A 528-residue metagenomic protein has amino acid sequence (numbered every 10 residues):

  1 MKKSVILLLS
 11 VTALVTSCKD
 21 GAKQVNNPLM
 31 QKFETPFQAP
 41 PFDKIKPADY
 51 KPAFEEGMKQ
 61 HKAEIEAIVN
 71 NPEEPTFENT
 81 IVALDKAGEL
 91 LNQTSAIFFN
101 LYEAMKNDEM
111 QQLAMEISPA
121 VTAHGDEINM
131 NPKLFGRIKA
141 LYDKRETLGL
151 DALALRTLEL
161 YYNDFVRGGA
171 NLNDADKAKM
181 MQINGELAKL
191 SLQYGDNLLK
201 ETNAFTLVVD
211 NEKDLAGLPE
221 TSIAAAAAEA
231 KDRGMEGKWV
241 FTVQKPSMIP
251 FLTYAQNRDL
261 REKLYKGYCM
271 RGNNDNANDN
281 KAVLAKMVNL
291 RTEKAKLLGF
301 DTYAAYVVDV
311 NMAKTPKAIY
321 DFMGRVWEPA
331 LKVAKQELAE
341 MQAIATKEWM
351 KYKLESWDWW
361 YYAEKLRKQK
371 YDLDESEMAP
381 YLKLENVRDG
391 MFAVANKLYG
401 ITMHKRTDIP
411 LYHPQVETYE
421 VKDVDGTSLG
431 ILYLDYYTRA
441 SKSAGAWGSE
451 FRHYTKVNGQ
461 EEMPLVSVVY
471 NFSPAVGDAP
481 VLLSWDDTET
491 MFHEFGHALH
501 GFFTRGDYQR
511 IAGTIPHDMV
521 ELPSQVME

Functional and structural regions predicted by a protein language model:
M1-S4, K19: Positively charged n-region of N-terminal signal peptides that target proteins for export
L14-S17: C-terminal motif of bacterial Sec signal peptides marking the signal peptidase cleavage site
K23-P219: N-terminal helix-rich structural modules
E34-D49, F98-I117, A140-Q182, T242-A282 (+3 more regions): Short His/Asp/Glu-rich catalytic/ion-coordination signatures at enzyme active sites or charged loops
L153, T157, K189, D196 (+3 more regions): Active-site-proximal, well-structured secondary-structure segments within enzyme catalytic domains
T292, G299, W485-G501, S524: Active-site recognition of the HExxH zinc-binding catalytic motif
K383, F472-F492: Short pre-active-site segment immediately N-terminal to the catalytic Zn-binding motif
T504-E528: Acidic/histidine-rich catalytic neighborhood
